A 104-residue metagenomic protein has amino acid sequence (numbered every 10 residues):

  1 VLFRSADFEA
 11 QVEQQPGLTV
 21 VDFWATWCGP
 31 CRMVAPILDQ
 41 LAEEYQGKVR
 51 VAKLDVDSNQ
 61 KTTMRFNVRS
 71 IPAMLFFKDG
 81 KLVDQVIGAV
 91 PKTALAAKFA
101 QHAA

Functional and structural regions predicted by a protein language model:
V1-L2: Short, small-residue-biased leader/transition segments that mark boundaries at the very start of proteins
D7-F8, S58-T62, A94: Short acidic active-site motifs
Q14-A25: Short active-site neighborhood of thiol/selenol oxidoreductases, capturing the structured segment around
P16-L18, M33-L54: Conserved helix-turn-beta segment immediately C-terminal to the redox Cys motif in thioredoxin-like folds
G17-T19, Q60, F66-L75, V90: Structural micro-motif
F23-I37: Conserved redox-active cysteine motifs that mediate thiol-disulfide chemistry, especially di-cysteine Cys-X(1-2)-Cys
Q46, K53-K61, F66: Structured functional modules or segments
S70, L75-A104: Non-catalytic, surface beta->alpha helical segment in thiol-disulfide oxidoreductase systems
